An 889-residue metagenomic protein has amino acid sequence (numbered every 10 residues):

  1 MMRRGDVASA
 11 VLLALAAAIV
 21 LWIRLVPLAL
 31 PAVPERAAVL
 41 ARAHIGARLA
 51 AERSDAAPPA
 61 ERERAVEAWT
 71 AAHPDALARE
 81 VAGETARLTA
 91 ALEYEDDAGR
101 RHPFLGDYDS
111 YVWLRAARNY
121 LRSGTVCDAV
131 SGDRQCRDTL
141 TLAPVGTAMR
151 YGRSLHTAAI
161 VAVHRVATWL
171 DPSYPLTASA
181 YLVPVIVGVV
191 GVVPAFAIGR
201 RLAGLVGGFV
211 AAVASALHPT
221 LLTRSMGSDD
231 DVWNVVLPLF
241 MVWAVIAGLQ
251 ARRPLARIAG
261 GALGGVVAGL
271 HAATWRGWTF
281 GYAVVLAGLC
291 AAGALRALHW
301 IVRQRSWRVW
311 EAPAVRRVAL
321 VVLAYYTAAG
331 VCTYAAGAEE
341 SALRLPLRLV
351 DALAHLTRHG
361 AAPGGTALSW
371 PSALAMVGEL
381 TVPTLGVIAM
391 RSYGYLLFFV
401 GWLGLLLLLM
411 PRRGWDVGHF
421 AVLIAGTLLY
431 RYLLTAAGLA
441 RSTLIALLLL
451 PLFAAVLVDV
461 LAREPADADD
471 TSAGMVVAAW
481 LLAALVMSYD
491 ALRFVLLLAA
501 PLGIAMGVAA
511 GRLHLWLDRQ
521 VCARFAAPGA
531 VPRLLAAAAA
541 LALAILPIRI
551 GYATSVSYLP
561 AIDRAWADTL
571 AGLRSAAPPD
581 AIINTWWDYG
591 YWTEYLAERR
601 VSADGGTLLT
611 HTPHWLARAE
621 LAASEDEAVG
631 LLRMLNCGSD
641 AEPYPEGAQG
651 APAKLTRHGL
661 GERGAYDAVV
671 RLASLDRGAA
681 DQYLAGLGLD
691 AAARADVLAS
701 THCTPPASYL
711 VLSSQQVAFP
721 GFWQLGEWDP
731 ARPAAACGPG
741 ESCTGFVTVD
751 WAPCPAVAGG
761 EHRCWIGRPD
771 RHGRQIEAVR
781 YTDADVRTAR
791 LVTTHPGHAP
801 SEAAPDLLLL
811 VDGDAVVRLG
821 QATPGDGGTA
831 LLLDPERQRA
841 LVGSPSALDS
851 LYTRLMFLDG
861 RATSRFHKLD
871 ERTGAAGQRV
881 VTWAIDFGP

Functional and structural regions predicted by a protein language model:
M1-R4, A247-L263, C290-W310, L408-G414 (+2 more regions): Membrane-interface junctions at the ends of membrane-embedded or membrane-associated helices
A10-L21, V26-A90, S131, V193 (+1 more regions): Extracytoplasmic
P27-R42, H102-A116, T125-D138, T147-A159 (+1 more regions): Extracytoplasmic catalytic/substrate-binding loops of multi-pass membrane glycan-assembly enzymes
D133-C136, V183-R201, V206-R252, A256-G293 (+4 more regions): Membrane-embedded helix bundles of polyisoprenyl
T141-A158, W169-V193, R224-S228, A553: Loop-to-helix entry region of an early transmembrane alpha helix in multi-pass inner-membrane enzymes
G264-V267, A283-A292, A297-A362, D416-L428 (+1 more regions): Hydrophobic alpha-helical membrane-interfacial segments at the cytosolic entry of transmembrane helices
F280, R441-P451, A483, M487-C522: Hydrophobic/aromatic-rich transmembrane helices and adjacent perimembrane loops
V331-G337, A354-V460, A473-G474: Alpha-helical transmembrane segments at the extracellular/periplasmic loop-to-helix junctions of multi-pass membrane
